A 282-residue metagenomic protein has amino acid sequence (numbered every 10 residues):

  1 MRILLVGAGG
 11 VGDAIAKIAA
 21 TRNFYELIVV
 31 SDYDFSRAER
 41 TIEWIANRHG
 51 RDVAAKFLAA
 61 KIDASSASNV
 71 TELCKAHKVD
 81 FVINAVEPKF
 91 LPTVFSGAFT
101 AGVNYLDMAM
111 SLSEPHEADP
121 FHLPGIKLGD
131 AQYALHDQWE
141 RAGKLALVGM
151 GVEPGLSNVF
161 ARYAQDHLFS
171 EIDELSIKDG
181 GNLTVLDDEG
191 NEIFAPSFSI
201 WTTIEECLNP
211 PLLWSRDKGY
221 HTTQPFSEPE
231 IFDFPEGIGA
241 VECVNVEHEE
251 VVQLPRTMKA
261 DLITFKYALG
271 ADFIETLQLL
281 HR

Functional and structural regions predicted by a protein language model:
I3-G7: Conserved N-terminal Rossmann-fold NAD(P)-binding element of oxidoreductases
G12-D13: N-terminal Rossmann-fold NAD(P) dinucleotide-binding loop
Y33-R37: Helix N-cap at the beta1-alpha1 junction of Rossmann-like dinucleotide-binding domains, i.e., the first residues
R48-S66: Rossmann-fold cofactor-recognition segment
K61-K78, V86, F90: Conserved Rossmann-fold cofactor-binding substructure of NAD(P)-dependent oxidoreductases
C74, D80-I83, A98, Y105-L106: N-terminal Rossmann-like NAD(P) cofactor-binding module of classical short-chain dehydrogenase/reductase
M108-K144: Rossmann-fold NAD(P)-binding glycine/threonine-rich loop
D166-R282: C-terminal catalytic/substrate-binding lobe primarily of soluble NAD(P)-dependent oxidoreductases
